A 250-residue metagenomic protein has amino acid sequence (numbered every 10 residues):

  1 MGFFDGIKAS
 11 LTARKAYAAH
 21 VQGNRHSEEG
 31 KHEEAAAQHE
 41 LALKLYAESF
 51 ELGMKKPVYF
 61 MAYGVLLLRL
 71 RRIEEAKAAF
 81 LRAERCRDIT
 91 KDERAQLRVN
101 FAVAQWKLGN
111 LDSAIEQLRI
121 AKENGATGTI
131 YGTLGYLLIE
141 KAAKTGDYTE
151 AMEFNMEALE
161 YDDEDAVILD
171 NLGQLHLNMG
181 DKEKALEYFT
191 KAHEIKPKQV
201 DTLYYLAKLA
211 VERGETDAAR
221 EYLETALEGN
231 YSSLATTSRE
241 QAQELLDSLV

Functional and structural regions predicted by a protein language model:
S10, Y17, E51, V58 (+6 more regions): Start-of-helix register in tetratricopeptide repeats
G23, G30-K31, K91, G135 (+5 more regions): Short coil/turn linking the two alpha-helices of tandem helical-hairpin repeats
L45, L52, C86-T90, E123-N124 (+4 more regions): Structural marker of alpha-solenoid helical repeat scaffolds
